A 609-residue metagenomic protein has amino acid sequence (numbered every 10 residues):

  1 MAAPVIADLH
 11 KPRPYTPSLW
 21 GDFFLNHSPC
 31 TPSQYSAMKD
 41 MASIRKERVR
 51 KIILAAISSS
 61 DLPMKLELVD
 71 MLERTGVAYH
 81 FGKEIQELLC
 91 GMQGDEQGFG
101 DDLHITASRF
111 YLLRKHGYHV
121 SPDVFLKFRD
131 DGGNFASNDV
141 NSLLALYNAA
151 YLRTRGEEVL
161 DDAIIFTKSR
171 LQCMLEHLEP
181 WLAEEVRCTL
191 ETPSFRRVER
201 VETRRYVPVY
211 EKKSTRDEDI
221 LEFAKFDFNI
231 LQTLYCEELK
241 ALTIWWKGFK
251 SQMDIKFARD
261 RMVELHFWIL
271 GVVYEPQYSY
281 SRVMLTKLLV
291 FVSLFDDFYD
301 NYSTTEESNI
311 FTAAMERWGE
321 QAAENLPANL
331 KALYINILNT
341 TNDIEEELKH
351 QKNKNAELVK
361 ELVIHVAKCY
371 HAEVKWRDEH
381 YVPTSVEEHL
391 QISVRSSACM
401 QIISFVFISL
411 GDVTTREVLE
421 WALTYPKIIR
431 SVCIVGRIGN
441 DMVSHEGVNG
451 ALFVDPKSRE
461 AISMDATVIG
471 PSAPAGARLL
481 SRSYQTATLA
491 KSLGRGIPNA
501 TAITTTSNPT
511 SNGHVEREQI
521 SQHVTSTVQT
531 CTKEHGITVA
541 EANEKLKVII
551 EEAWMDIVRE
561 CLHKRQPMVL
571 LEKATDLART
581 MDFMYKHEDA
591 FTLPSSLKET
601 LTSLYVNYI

Functional and structural regions predicted by a protein language model:
M1-I609: Terpene synthase/cyclase
